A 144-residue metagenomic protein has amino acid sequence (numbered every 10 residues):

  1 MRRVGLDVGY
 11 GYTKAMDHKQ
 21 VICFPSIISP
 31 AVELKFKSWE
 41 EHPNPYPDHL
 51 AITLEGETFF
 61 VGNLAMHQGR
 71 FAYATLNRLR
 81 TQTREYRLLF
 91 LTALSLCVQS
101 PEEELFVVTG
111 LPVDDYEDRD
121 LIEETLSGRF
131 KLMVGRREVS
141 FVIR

Functional and structural regions predicted by a protein language model:
M1-Y10, K14-R144: Nucleotide/phosphate-binding catalytic cleft detector across ATP-hydrolyzing and phosphate-transferring enzymes
